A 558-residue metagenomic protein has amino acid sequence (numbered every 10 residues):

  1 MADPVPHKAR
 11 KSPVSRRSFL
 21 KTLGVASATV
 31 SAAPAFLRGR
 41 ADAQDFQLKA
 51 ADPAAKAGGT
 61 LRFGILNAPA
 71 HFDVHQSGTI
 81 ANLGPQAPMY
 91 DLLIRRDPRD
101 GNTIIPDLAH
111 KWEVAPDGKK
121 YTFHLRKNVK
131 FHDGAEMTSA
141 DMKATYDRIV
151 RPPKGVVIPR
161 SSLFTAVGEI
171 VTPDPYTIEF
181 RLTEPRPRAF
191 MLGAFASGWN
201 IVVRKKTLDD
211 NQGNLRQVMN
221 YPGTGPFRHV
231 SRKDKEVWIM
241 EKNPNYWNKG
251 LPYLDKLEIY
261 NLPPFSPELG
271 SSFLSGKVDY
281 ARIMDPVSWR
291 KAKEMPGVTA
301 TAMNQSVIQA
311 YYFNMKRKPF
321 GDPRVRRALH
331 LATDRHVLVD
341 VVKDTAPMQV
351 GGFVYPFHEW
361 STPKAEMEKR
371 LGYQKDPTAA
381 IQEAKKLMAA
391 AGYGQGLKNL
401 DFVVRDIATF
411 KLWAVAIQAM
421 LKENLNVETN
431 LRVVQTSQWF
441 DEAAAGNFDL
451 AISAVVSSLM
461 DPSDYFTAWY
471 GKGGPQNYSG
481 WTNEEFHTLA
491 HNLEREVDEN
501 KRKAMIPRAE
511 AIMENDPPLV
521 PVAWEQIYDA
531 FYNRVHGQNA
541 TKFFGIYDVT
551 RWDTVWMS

Functional and structural regions predicted by a protein language model:
M1-S18, S27, G39-D42: N-terminal secretory signal peptides
G64-P116, D147, N220-T224: N-terminal lobe/hinge region of extracytoplasmic solute-binding protein
I94-R99, F195-P252, K256-E258, P267 (+3 more regions): Gly/Pro-rich hinge or "lid" segments in bacterial periplasmic/extracellular proteins
H124, P159-T207: Surface-exposed binding/hinge segments that line and control ligand-binding clefts or catalytic entry sites
N245-K291, N430: Ligand-site clamp/hinge motif
V339, G372-T378, V427-W439, A444 (+2 more regions): Extracytoplasmic/peripheral linker and loop segments enriched in polar/acidic and small residues with frequent Thr/Pro
M348-A390, I407-L412: Structural transition elements
F531-S558: Long beta-strand-rich cores associated with HINT superfamily self-processing modules
